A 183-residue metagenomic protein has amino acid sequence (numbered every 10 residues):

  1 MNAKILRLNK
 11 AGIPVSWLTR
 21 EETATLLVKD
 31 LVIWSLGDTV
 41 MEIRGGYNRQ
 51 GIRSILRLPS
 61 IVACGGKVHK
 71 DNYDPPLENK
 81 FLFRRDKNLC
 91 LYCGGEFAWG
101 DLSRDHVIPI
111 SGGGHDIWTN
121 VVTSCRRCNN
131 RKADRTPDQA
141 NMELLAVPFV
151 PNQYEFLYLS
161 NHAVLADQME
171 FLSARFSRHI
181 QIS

Functional and structural regions predicted by a protein language model:
M1, F97-A98, C128: Alpha-helical hydrophobic/aromatic positions enriched in membrane-embedded helices and signal peptides
M1-D74, N79, M142-S183: Short helix-coil boundary/hinge micro-motifs
K10, T123-R126: Short alpha-helical basic/polar micro-motif
L18, C93-E96: Glycine-rich, histidine-containing beta strand-loop boundary motifs that form or position
P75, L82, G95-T123, K132-P148: Histidine-centered nuclease catalytic patch
N79-K87: Short aromatic-cysteine micro-motif
C90-C93, C125-C128: Short cysteine-rich clusters marking metal-coordination/redox-active sites
